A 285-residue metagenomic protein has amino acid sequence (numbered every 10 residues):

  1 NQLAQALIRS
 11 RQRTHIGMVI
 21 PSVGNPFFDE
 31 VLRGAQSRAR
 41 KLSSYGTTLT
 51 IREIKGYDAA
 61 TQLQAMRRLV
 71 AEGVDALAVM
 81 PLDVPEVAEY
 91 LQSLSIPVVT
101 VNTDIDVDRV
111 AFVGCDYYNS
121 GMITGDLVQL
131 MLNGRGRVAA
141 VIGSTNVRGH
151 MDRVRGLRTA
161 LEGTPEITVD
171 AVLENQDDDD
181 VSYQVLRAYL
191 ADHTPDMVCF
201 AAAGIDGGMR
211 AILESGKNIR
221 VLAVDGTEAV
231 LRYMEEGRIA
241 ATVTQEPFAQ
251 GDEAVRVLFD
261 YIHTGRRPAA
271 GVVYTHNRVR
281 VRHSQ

Functional and structural regions predicted by a protein language model:
N1-P26: N-terminal helix-turn-helix/winged-helix DNA-binding helices and compositionally similar short basic alpha-helical
M18-R33, I54, N146: Extracytoplasmic "Venus flytrap"
F27-S43, S120-T124, R148-I167, V181 (+3 more regions): Short, solvent-exposed amphipathic alpha-helices that sit in or adjacent to ligand/effector-binding or catalytic
A39-A59, A139-A140, R158-D180, M197: Short beta-strand elements in bilobed, periplasmic/extracellular small-molecule ligand-binding domains
A76-Q92, L157, E174-L231: Hydrophobic alpha-helical
L82-N119, T227-E236: Flexible loop/hinge segments that line or gate small-molecule binding clefts
F112-V138, S182-Y183, E228-V230, E246-H263: Hydrophobic alpha-helical segments within soluble ligand-binding/sensing domains
A160-L161, E246-Q285: Hinge/cleft segment of the Venus flytrap/periplasmic-binding protein
